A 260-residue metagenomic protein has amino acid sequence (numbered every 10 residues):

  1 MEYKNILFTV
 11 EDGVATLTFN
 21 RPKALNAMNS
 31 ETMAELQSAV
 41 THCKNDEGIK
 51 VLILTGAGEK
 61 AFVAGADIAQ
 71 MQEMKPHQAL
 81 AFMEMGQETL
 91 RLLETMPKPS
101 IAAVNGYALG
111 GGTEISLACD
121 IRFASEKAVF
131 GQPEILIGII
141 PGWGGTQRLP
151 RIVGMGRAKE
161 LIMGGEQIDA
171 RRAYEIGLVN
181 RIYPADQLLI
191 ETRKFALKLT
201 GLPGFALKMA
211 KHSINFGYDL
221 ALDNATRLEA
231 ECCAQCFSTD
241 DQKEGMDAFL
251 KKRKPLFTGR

Functional and structural regions predicted by a protein language model:
M1-T55, H77, E84, R91: Conserved CoA-thioester-binding segment of acyl-CoA-metabolizing enzymes
M1-Y3, D247-R260: Terminal low-complexity tails and localization/encapsulation signals of metabolic enzymes
P22, F123-A128, V179-R227, E231-A234 (+2 more regions): C-terminal long alpha-helix characteristic of the crotonase
G56-L92, A108, G138, A221: Glycine- (often His-adjacent) and acidic-residue-rich active-site loop that binds/positions the CoA thioester
T89-T95, A103, L109-M163, I176 (+2 more regions): CoA-thioester-processing core
E166-R172: Acidic, divalent-metal-coordinating active-site segment for phosphoryl/phosphodiester hydrolysis, typified by short
